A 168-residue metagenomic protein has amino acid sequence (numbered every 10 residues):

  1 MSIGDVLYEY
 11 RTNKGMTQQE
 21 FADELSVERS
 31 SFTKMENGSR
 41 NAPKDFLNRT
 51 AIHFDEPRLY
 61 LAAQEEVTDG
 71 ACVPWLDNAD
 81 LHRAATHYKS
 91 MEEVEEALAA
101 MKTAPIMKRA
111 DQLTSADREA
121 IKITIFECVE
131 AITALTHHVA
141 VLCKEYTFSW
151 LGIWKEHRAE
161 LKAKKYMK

Functional and structural regions predicted by a protein language model:
M1-T12: A short, Lys/Arg-rich alpha-helix, primarily the initiator
V6, T17, P43-F46: Residues that mark the N-terminal boundary/hinge immediately upstream of a DNA-recognition element
R11, A22, A51: The alpha-helix within a helix-turn-helix
G15-T33: Short alpha-helical DNA-recognition segment
D45-L61: DNA major-groove recognition helix of helix-turn-helix/homeodomain DNA-binding modules
V67-T133: Helix-turn-helix/homeodomain-like alpha-helical modules used for DNA recognition and transcription-factor dimerization
M107-K168: Charged, low-complexity intrinsically disordered regulatory/assembly segments
